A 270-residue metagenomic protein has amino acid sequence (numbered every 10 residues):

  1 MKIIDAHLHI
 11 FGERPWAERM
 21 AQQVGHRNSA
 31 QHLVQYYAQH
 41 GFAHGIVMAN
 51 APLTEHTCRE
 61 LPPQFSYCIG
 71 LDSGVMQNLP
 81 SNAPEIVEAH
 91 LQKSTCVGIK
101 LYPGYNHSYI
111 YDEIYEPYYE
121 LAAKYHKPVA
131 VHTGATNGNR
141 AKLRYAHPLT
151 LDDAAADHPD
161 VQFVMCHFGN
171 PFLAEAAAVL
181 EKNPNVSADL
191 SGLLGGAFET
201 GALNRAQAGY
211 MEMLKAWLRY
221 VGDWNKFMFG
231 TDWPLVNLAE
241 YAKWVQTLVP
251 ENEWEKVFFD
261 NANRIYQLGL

Functional and structural regions predicted by a protein language model:
M1-H9, P15-H44, K215-A216, Y220-M228 (+1 more regions): Mid-to-C-terminal alpha-helical segments outside catalytic/metal-binding sites
I4-L8, H44-V47, Y67-I69, V97-L101 (+4 more regions): Hydrophobic faces of well-ordered beta-strands that scaffold small-molecule active sites in alpha/beta enzyme cores
F11-E13, P52-E55, G74-M76, A135-N139 (+3 more regions): Active-site environment of divalent metal-dependent phosphoester hydrolases
A21-P52, F65-D72, V97-G98, F163: Divalent metal-dependent hydrolysis catalytic cores, especially in the metallo-beta-lactamase
H32, H56, E85-A89, P117 (+5 more regions): Alpha-helical elements of Rossmann-like donor-binding domains used by nucleotide-donor carbohydrate transfer enzymes
P52-Y145: Active-site gating/metal-coordination segments in enzymes
E55-D72, A155, E181-G192, A242-P250: Short, electropositive alpha-helical surface patch
Y111-M228: Catalytic pocket-lining loop regions of alpha/beta-barrel enzymes, especially the amidohydrolase/enolase/GH5 lineages
